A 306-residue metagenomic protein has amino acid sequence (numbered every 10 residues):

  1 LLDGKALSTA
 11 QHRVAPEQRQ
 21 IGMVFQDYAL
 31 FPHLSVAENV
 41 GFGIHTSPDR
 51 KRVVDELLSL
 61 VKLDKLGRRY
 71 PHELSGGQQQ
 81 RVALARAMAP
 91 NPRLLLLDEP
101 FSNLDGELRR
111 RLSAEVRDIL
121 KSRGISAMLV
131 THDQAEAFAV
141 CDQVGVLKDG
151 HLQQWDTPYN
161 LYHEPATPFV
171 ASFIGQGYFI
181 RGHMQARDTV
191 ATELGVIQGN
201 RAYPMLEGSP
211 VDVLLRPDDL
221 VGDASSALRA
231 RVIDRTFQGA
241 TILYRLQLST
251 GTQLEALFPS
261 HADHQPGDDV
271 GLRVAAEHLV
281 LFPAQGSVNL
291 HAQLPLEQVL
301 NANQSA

Functional and structural regions predicted by a protein language model:
L1-Q20: ABC ATPase NBD Q-loop/coupling interface
A10, L161-E164, F173, D223 (+1 more regions): Residues that scaffold the ATP/ADP-binding catalytic core of kinase and kinase-like folds
Q20-G22, Q26, L30-F169: ABC ATPase nucleotide-binding domains
T157-R187: ABC transporter nucleotide-binding domain
G177-F179, R187-A306: Non-catalytic connector elements of ABC transporters
